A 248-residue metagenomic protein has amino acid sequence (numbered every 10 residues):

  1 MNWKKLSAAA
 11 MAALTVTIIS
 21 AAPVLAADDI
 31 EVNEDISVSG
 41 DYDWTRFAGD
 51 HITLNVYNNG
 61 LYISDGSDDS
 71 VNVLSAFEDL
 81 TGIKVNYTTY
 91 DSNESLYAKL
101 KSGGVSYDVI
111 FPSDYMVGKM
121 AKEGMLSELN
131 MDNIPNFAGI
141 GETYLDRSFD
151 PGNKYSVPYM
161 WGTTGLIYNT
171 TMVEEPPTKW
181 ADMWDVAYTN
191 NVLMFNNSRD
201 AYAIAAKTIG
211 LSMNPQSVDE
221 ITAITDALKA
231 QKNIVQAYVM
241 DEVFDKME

Functional and structural regions predicted by a protein language model:
M1-A10: Bacterial Sec-dependent N-terminal signal peptides
M11-I18: Bacterial N-terminal signal peptides
I18, A48, F77-D79, P158 (+1 more regions): A generic structural signal for short, solvent-exposed coil/turn residues that cap or connect secondary-structure
I18-E34: Sec-dependent signal peptide cleavage junction
I19-S20, T81, I209: A broad structural signal for alpha-helix termini and local helix breaks/kinks
V32-K119, F244-D245: Early extracytoplasmic/lumenal segment of secretory-pathway proteins
N55, N59-S70, S106-Y107, F111-E248: Extracytoplasmic ligand-binding site segments that recognize negatively charged/polar headgroups
